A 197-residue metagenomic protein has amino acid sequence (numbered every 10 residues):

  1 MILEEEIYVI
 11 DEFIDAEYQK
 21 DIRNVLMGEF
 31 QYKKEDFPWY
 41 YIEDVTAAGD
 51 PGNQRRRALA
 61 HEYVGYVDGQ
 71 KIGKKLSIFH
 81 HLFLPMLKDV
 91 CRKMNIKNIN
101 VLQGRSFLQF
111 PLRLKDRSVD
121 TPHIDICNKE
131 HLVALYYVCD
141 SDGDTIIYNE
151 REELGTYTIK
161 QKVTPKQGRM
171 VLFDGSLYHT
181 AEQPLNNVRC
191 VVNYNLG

Functional and structural regions predicted by a protein language model:
M1-N98: Non-heme Fe(II)/2-oxoglutarate
Q70, K74-L84, K88-G197: Catalytic core of non-heme Fe(II) oxygenases with the double-stranded beta-helix
